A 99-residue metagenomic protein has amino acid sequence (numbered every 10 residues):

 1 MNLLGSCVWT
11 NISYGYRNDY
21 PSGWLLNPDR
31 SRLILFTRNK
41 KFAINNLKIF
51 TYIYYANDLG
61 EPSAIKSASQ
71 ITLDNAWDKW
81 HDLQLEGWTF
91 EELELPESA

Functional and structural regions predicted by a protein language model:
M1-E86, F90-A99: Terminus-proximal functional modules
